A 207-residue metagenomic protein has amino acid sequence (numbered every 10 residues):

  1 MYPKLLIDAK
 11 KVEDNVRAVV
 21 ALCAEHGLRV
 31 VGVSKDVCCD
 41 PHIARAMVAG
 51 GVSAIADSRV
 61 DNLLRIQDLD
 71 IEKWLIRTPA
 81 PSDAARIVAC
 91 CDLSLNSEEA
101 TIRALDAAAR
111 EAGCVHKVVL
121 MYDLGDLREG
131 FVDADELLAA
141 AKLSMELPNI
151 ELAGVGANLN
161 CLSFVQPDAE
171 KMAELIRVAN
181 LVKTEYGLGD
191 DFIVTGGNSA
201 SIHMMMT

Functional and structural regions predicted by a protein language model:
M1-A80, R86-C90: A charged N-terminal "starter" segment
L5, V30-S34, I55-D57, K73-R77 (+4 more regions): Hydrophobic faces of well-ordered beta-strands that scaffold small-molecule active sites in alpha/beta enzyme cores
A9, E13-V20, A44, L63 (+4 more regions): Generic structural signal for well-ordered alpha-helices, preferentially at hydrophobic/aromatic core positions
H26, L69, A112-C114, L147: Helix C-cap/helix->beta junction micro-motif
D36-C38, R59-N62, P79-A80, A100 (+3 more regions): Active-site-proximal loop/turn and secondary-structure-junction residues that shape catalytic pockets, frequently
L63-I66, A100-C114, F164-A173: Active-site-adjacent beta->alpha loops and helix N-cap segments on the catalytic face of soluble alpha/beta enzymes
A84-E129: A generic, well-ordered mixed alpha/beta core segment in the N-terminal half of proteins
K117, D123-T207: Active-site loop/helix belt of alpha/beta enzymes
